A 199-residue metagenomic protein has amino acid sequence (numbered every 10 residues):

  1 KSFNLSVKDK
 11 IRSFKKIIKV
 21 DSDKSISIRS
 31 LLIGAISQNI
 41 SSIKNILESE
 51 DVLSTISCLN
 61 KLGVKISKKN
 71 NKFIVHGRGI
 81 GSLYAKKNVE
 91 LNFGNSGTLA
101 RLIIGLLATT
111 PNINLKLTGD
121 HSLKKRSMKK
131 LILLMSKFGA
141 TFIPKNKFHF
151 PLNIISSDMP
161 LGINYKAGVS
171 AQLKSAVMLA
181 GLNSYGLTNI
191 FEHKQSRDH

Functional and structural regions predicted by a protein language model:
K1-H199: Structural preference for solvent-exposed beta-strand-turn elements and adjacent flexible terminal/loop segments within
